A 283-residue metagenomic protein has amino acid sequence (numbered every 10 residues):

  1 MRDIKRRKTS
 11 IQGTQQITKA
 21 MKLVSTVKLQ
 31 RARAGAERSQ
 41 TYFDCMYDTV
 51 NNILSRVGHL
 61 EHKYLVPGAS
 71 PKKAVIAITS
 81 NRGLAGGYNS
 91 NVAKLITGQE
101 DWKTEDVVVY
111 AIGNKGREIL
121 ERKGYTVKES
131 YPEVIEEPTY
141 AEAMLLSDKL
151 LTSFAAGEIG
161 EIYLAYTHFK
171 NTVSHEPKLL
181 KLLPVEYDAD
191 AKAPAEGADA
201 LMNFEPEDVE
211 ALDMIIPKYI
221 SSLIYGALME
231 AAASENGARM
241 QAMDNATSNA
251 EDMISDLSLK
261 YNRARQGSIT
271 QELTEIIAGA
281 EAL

Functional and structural regions predicted by a protein language model:
M1-L283: C-terminal beta-strand-loop-alpha-helix "lid" module of Rossmann-like NAD(P)-dependent dehydrogenases
